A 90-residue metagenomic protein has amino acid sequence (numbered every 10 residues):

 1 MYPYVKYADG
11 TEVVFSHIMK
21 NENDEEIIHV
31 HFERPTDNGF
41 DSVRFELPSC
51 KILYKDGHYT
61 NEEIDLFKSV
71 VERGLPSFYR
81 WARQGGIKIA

Functional and structural regions predicted by a protein language model:
M1, D9, E26, L53 (+1 more regions): Generic detection of intrinsically disordered/low-complexity segments and helix-coil linkers/edges
M1-I18: Negatively charged, low-complexity tracts enriched in Asp/Glu with abundant Ser/Thr
V5, S49, K68-V70: Alpha-helical interaction segments
T11-V14, N38, E62, S77: A general, composition-driven signal for non-globular sequence regions
F15-Y59: A short, structured beta-strand/loop element
K55-A90: Acidic, low-complexity intrinsically disordered segments
